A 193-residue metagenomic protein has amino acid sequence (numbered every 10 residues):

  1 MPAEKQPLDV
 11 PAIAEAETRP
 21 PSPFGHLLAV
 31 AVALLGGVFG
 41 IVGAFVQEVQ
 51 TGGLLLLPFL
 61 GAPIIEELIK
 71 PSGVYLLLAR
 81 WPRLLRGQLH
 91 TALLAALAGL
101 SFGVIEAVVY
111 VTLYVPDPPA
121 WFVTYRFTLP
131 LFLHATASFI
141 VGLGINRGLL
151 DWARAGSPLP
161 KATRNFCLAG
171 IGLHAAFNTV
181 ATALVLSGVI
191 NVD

Functional and structural regions predicted by a protein language model:
M1-D193: Hydrophobic alpha-helical segments at protein termini of multi-pass membrane proteins
